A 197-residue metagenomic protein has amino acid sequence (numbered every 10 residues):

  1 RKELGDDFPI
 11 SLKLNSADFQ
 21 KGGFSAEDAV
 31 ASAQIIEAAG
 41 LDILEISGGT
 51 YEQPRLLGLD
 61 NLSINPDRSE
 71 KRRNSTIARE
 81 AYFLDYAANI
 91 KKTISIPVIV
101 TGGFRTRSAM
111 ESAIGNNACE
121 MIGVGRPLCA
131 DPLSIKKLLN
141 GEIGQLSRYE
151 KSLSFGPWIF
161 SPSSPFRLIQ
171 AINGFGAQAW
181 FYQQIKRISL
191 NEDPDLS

Functional and structural regions predicted by a protein language model:
R1-S197: Flavin-dependent oxidoreductase catalytic cores
